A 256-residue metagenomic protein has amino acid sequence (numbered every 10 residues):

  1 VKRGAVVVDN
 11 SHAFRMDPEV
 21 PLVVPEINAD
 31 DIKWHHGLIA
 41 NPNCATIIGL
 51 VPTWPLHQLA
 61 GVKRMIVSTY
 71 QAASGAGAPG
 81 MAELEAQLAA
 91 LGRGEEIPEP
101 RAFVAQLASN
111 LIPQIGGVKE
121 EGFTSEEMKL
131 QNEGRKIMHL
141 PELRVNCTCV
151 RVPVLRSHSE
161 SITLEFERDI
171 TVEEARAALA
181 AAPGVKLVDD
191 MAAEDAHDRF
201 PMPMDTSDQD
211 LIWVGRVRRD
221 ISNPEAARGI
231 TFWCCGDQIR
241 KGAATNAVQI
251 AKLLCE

Functional and structural regions predicted by a protein language model:
V1-L107, E142-R144, A177, R199 (+5 more regions): N-terminal Rossmann-like NAD(P) cofactor-binding subdomain of oxidoreductases, focused on the glycine-rich
K33-A40, N110-E121, F232-C234: Helix-loop-beta segment of a Rossmann-like dinucleotide-binding subdomain
P42-G49, P100, V104, F123-Q131 (+5 more regions): Generic structural signal for well-ordered, non-membrane alpha-helical segments in soluble metabolic enzymes
C44-A45, T69-A76, L111-V118, C149-V154 (+1 more regions): Glycine-rich beta-alpha junction loops
A76-G77, E120, G242-A243: Short helix/loop capping segments that flank catalytic or ligand/cofactor-binding pockets
A102-L155: Oxyanion-binding "anion nests"
R144-E256: C-terminal active-site/capping subdomain that shapes the small-molecule cofactor and substrate pocket of enzyme
